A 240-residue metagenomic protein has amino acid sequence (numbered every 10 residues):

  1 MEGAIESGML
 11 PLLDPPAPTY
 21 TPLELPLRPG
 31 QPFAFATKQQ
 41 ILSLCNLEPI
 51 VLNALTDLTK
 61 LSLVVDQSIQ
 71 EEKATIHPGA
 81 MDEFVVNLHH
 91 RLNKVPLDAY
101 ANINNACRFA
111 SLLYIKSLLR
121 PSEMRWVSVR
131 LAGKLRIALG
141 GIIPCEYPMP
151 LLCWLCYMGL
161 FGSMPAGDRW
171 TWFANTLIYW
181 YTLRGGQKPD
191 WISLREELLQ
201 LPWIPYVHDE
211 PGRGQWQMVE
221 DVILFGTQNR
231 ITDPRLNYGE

Functional and structural regions predicted by a protein language model:
M1-E240: Intrinsically disordered, low-complexity activation-like regions
